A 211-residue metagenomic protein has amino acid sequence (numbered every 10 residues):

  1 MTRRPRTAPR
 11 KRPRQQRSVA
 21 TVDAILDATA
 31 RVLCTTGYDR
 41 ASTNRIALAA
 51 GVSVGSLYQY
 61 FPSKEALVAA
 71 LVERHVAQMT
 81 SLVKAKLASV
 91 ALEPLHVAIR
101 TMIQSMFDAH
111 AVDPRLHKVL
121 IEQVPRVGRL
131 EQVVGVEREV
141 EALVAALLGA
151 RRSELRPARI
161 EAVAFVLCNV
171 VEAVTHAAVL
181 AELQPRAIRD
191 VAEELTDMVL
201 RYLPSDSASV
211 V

Functional and structural regions predicted by a protein language model:
M1-A20, S207-V211: N-terminal intrinsically disordered/low-complexity leader segments
A20, A24, V32-A66, A70: Helix-turn-helix
T21-A24, A28, V140, V163: N-terminal positioning helix adjacent to the helix-turn-helix/winged-helix DNA-binding module
I25, T29-L33, H75, M79 (+4 more regions): Short hydrophobic clusters on alpha-helical segments that form packing/core surfaces in small helical domains
V68-H75, L82, L120, V136: Alpha-helical DNA-contacting segments of helix-turn-helix folds
A77-V83, V97-R100, Q104, D108-V112 (+3 more regions): Amphipathic alpha-helical packing segments from all-alpha helical-bundle domains
K84-S89, V119-V127: Short linear capping/connector segments at secondary-structure termini
K118-E122, L130, A150-M198, D206 (+1 more regions): Hydrophobic/aromatic-rich alpha-helical bundle segments in the mid-to-C-terminal region
